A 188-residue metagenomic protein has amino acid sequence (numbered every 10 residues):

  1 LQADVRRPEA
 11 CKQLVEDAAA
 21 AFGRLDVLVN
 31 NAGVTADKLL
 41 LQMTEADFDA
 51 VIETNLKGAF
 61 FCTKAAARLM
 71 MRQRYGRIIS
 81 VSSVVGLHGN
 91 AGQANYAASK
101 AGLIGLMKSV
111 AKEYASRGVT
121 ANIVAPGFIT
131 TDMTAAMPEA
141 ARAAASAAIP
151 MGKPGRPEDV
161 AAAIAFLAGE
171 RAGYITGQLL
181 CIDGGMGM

Functional and structural regions predicted by a protein language model:
A3-L14, E45, E158-D159: The beta1-alpha1 cofactor-binding region of Rossmann-like NAD(H)/NADP(H)-dependent oxidoreductases
F22, Y75, P154-I182, G187: C-terminal substrate-recognition "lid" of short-chain dehydrogenase/reductases
R24, A115, T120, I175-G177: Short, small/polar-rich loop/turn modules that mediate ligand/substrate recognition or access, typified
L39-L40, D47-I52, T134, A145: Substrate-binding pocket helix/loop in short-chain dehydrogenase/reductase
T63, S99, M107: Active-site helix of classical SDR
R68, K112-S116, G173: Alpha-helical segment proximal to the catalytic Tyr-Lys
S83: Residue(s) in the substrate-gating loop at a strand-loop-helix junction that position the organic substrate next
